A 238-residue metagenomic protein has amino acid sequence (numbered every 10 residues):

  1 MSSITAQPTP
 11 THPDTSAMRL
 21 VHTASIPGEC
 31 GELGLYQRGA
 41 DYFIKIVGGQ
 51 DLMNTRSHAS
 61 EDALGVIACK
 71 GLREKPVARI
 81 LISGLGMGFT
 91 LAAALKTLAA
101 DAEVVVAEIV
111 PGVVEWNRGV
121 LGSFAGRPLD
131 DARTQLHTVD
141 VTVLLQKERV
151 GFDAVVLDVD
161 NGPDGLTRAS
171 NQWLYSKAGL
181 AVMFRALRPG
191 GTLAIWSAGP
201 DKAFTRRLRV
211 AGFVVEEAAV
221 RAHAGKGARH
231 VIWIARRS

Functional and structural regions predicted by a protein language model:
M1-F43: N-terminal auxiliary segments of SAM/dcSAM-dependent transferases
S3, H58-L187, I195-A198, R206 (+2 more regions): The AdoMet/dcAdoMet-binding core of the Class I SAM-like
A24-G34, K45-K75: Class I SAM-dependent methyltransferase Rossmann-like catalytic core, especially the SAM/SAH-binding loop
A40-G48, D158-G162: Short, basic/glycine-rich phosphate-binding loops at helix/coil junctions that contact nucleotide phosphates
G191: Glycine-centered, phosphate/nucleic-acid-interacting loop/turn motifs that mediate DNA/RNA or nucleotide
I234-S238: Conserved beta strand-loop-helix elements of the APE1-like EEP
